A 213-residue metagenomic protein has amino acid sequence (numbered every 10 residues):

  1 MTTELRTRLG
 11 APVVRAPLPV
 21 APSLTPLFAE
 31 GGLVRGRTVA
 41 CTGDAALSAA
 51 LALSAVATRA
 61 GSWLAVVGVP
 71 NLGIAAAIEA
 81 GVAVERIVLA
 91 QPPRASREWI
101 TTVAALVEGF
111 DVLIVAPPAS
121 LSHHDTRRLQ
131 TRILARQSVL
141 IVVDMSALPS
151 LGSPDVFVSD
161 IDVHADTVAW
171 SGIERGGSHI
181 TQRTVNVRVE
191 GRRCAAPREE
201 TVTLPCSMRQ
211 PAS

Functional and structural regions predicted by a protein language model:
M1-V66, G191, Q210-S213: Detector for small/aliphatic-rich hydrophobic stretches
L53, V103, L129: Aromatic/hydrophobic pocket-lining residues that form π-stacking "cages" and hydrophobic walls in ligand
A55-V56, G81-V82, Q130-R132: Short, solvent-exposed amphipathic alpha-helical segments in soluble enzyme and RNA/protein-processing domains
R59-W63, V84, A135-V139: Structural alpha-beta junctions
A65-S122, T126: Long, charge-dense
V107, D111-I161: A contiguous pocket-lining binding segment that forms or flanks enzyme active sites
A147-S213: Phosphate-binding/switch region of NTP-binding enzymes
